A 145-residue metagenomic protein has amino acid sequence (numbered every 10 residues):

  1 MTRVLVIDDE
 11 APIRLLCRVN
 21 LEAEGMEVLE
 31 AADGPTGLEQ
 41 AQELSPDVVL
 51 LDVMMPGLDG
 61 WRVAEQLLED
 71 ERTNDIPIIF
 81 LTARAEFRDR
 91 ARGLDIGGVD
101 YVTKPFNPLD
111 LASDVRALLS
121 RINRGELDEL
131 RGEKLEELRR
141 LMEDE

Functional and structural regions predicted by a protein language model:
L15-A23: Charged docking surfaces used in two-component/phosphorelay signaling
G25-A32, Q40: Short hydrophobic/Thr-rich beta-strand motif most characteristic of the beta2 strand and flanking loop of CheY-like
L44-L50: Active-site beta3 strand of CheY-like receiver
M55: Receiver (REC) domain active-site loop signature in two-component systems and cognate sites in sensor histidine kinases
V99: Short, glycine/charged-rich "phosphate-handling" switch motifs in NTP-dependent and phosphotransfer domains
F106-R116, L127: C-terminal output helix
I122-E145: CheY-like receiver
